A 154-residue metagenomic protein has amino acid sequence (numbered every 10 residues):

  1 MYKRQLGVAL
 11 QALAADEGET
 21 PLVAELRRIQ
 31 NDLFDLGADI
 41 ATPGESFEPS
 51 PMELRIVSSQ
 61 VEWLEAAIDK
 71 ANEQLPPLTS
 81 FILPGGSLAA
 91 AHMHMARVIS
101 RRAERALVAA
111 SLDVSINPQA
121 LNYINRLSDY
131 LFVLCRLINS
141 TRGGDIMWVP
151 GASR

Functional and structural regions predicted by a protein language model:
K3-R154: Phosphate/pyrophosphate-binding loop motifs in nucleotide- or prenyl diphosphate-using proteins
